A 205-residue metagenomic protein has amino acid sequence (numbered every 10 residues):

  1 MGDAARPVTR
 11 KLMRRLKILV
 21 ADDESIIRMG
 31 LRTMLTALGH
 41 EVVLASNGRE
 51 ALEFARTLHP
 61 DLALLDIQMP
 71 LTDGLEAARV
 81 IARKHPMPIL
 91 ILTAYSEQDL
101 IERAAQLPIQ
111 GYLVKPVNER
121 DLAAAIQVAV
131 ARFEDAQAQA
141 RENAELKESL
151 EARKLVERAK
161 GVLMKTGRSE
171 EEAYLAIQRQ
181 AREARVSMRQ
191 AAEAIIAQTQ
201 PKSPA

Functional and structural regions predicted by a protein language model:
L12-I26, L31-L35: Conserved acidic segment of CheY-like receiver
G39-S46, F54: Short hydrophobic/Thr-rich beta-strand motif most characteristic of the beta2 strand and flanking loop of CheY-like
S46-E50, L71-E76: Acidic catalytic/metal-coordinating carboxylates
L52-E53, L75-P86: Short amphipathic alpha-helix used as the core "switch/output" element in two-component signaling
L58-L64: Active-site beta3 strand of CheY-like receiver
L65, P70: The feature encodes the CheY-like receiver
D99, V117-V128: C-terminal output helix
E134-D135, R141-A205: C-terminal output/effector regions of signal-responsive regulators
